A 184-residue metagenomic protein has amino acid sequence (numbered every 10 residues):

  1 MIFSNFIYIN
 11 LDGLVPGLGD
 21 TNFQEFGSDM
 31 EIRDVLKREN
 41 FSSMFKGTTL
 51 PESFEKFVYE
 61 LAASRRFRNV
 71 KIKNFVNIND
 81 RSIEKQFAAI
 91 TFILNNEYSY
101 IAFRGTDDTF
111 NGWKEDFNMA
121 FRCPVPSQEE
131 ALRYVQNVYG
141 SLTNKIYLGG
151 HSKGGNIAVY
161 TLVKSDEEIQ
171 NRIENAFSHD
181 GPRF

Functional and structural regions predicted by a protein language model:
M1-G149, N156, Y160-F184: Non-catalytic, mobile gating and regulatory segments of ester bond hydrolases
